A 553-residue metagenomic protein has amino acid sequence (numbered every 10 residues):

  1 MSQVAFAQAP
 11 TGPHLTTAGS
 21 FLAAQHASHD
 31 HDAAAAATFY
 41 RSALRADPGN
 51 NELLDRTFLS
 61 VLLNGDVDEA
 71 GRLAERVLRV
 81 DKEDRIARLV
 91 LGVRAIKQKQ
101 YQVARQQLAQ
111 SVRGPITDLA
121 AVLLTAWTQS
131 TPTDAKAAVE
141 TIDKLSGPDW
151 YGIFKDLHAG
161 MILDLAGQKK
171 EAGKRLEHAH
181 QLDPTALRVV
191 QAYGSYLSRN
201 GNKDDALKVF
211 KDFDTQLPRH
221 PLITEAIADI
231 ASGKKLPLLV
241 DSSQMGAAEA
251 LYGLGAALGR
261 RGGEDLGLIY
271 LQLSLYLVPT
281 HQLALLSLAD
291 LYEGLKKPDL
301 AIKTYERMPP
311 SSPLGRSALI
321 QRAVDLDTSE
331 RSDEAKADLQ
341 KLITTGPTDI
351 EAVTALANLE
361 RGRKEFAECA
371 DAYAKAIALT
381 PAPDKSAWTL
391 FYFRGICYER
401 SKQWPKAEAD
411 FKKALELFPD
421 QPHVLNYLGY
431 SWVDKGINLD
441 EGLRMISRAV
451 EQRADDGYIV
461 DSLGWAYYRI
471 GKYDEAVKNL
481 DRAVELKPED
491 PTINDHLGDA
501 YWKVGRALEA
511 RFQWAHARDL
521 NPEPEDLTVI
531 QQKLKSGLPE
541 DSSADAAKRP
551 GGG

Functional and structural regions predicted by a protein language model:
Q8-G19, S146-Y151, K234-A250, P381-W388: TPR-adjacent "capping" and linker segments in tetratricopeptide-repeat scaffold/adaptor proteins
G12, A46, R79-D81, R113-P115 (+11 more regions): Structural marker of alpha-solenoid helical repeat scaffolds
Q25, L59, V93, W127 (+11 more regions): Residue-level recognition of tetratricopeptide repeat
S28, L62, I96, S130 (+10 more regions): Position-specific recognition of the canonical hydrophobic site in helix A of tetratricopeptide repeat
L53-L54, A87, A121, K155 (+11 more regions): TPR alpha-solenoid repeat register
R56-T57, V90, L124, H158 (+11 more regions): Canonical tetratricopeptide repeat
